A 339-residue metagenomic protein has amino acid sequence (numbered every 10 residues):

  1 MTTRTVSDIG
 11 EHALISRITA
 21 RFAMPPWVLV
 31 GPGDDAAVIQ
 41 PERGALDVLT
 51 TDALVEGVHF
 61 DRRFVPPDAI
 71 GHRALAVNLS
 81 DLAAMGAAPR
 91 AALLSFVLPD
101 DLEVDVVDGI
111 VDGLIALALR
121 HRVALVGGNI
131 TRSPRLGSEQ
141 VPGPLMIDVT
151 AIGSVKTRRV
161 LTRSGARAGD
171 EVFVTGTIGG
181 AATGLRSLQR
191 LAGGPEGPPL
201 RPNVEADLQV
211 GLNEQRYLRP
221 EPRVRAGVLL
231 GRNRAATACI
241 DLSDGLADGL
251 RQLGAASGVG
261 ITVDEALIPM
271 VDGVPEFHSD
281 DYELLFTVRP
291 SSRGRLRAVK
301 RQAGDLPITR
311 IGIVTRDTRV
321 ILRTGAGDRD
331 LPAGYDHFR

Functional and structural regions predicted by a protein language model:
M1-A20, V65, P99-A124, T131-I147 (+3 more regions): Glycine-/charge-enriched secondary-structure boundary and capping motifs
M1-P66, M85, L94, L117-A118 (+3 more regions): Extreme N-terminal cap/leader segments of soluble proteins
V30-G31, V48-T50, A124-G128, A151 (+3 more regions): General beta-strand structural signal in soluble alpha/beta enzymes
T51-V126, G137-S154: Extended, compositionally biased flexible segments
N78, P198-P202, A206, V210-G211: Short, low-complexity intrinsically disordered segments enriched in A/P/G/S/L with frequent Arg, especially at protein
S154-G179, S292-A298: Acidic/histidine-enriched ion/cofactor-binding microenvironments in catalytic or ligand-binding pockets
T183-G194, N203, D207: Short, compositionally biased
